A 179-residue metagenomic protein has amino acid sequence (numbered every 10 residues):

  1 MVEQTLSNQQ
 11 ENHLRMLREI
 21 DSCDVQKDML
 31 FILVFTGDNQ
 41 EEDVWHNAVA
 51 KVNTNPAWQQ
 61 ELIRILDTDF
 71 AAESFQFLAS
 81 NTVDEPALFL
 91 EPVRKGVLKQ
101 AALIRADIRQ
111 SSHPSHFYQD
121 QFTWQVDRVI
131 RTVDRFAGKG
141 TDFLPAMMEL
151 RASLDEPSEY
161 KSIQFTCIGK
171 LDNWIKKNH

Functional and structural regions predicted by a protein language model:
M1-H179: Extended repeat-based scaffolds of very large eukaryotic assembly and lipid-transport proteins
